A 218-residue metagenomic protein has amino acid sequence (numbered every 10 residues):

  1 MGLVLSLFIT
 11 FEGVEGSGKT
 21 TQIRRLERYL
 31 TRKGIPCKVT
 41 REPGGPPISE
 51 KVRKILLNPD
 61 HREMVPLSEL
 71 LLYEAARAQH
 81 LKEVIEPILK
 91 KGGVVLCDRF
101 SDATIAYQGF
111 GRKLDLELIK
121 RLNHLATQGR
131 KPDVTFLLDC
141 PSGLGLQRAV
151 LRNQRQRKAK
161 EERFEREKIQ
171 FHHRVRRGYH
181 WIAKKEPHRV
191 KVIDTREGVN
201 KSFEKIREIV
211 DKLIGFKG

Functional and structural regions predicted by a protein language model:
G2, E27, G143-G218: NTP-dependent small-molecule kinase module
V4-F8: Pre-Walker A (Motif I) flank of P-loop NTPase domains
F11: Hydrophobic anchor at the beta1->P-loop junction of P-loop NTPases
G16: Walker A (P-loop) phosphate-binding loop of P-loop NTPases
K19: Conserved lysine of the Walker
Q22: Hydrophobic positions on the alpha1 helix immediately C-terminal to the Walker A/P-loop
K33-T127: ATP-dependent small-molecule kinase phosphotransfer cores that center on conserved nucleotide phosphate-binding segments
C97-R99, Q128-A149: Conserved phosphate-donor/acceptor-positioning beta-strand/loop module used by diverse small-molecule
